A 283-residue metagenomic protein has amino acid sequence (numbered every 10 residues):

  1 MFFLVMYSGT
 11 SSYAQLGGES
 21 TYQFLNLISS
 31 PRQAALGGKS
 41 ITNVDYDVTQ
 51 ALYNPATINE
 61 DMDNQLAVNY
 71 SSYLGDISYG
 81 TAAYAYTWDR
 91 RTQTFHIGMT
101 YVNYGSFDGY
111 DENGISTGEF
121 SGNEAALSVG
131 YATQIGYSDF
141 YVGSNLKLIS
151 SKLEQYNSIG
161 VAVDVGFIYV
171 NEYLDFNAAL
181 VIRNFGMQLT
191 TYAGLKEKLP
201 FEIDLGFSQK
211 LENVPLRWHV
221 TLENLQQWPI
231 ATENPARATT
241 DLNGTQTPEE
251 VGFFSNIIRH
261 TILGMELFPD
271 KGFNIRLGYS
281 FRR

Functional and structural regions predicted by a protein language model:
S8-G9: N-terminal signal peptide c-region/cleavage motif recognized by signal peptidases
Y13-R283: Subset of outer-membrane beta-barrel
